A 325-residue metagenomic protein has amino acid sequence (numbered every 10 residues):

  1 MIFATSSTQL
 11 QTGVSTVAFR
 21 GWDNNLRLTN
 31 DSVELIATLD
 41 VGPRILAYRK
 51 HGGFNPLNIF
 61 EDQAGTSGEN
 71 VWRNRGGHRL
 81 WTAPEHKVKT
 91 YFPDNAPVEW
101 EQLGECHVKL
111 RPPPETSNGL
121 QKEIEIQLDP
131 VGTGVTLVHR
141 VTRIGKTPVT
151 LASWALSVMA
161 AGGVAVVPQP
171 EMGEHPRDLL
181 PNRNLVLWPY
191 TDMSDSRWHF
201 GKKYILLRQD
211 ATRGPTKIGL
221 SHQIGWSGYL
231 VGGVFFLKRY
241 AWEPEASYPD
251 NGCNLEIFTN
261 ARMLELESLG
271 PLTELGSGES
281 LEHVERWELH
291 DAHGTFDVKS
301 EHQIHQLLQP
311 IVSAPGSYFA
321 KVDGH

Functional and structural regions predicted by a protein language model:
I2-R140, I144-H325: Surface-exposed acidic/polar loop and edge beta-strand patches at domain peripheries
